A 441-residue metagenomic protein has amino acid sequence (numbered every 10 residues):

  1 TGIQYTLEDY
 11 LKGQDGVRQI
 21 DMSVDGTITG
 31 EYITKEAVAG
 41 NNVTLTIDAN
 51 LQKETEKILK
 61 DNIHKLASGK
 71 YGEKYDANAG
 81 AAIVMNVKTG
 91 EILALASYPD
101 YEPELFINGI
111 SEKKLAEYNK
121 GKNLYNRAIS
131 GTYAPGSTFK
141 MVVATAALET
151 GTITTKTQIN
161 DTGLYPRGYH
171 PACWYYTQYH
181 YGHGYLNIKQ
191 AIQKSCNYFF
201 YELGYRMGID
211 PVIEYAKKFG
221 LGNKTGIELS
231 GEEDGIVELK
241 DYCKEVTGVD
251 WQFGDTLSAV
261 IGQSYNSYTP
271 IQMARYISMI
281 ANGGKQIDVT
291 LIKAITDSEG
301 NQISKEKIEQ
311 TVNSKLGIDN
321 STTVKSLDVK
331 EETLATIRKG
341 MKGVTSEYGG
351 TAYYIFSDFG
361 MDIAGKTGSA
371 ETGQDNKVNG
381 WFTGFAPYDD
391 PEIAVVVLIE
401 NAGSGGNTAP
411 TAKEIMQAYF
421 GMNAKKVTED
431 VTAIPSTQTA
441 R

Functional and structural regions predicted by a protein language model:
T1-G40, K57, A274, S346: Small/polar-residue-rich segments within soluble enzyme cores
S23-T34, I47, G80, V87-S137 (+2 more regions): Beta-lactam-recognizing serine transpeptidase/beta-lactamase-like catalytic domain environment
I28-G80: Conserved, well-ordered alpha-helix/loop/beta-strand core segments that scaffold catalytic motifs
D48, Q52, M273, S404-K413: Short, charged, low-complexity patches
Q52, L66, T132, N401-S404: Short strand->helix junction
D61-G69, Y98, G343, G421: Conserved helix-loop functional segments at active or binding sites
A281, K413-A424: Short amphipathic alpha-helical signal-transduction/dimerization elements
T428-R441: Short, highly charged C-terminal tails/helix-capping segments
